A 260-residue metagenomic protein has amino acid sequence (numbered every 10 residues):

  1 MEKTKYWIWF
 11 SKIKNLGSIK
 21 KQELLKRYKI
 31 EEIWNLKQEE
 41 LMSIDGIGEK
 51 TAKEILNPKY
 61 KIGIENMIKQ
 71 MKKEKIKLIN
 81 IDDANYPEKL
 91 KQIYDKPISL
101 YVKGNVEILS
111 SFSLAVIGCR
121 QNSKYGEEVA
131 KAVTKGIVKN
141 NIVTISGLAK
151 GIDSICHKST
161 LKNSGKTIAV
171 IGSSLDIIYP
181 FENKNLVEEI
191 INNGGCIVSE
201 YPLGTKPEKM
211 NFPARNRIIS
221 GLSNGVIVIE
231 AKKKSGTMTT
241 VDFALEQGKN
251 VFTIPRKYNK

Functional and structural regions predicted by a protein language model:
M1-K131, K135-K139: Short, positively charged patches
N80-K260: Glycine-biased, small-residue-rich flexible motifs in mid-sequence functional cores and linkers
